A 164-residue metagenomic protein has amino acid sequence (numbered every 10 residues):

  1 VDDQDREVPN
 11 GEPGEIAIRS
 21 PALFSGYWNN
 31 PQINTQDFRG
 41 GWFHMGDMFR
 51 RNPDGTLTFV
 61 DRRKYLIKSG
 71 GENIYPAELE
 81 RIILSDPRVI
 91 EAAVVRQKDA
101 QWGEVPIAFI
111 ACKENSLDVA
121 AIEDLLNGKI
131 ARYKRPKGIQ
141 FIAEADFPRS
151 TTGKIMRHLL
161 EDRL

Functional and structural regions predicted by a protein language model:
V1-E12, P21, A100-Q101, D118-A121 (+1 more regions): Conserved adenylate-forming
R6-G11, E15-A77, L84-S85: Conserved ATP-binding/catalytic segment of the ANL
Q32, R81, D124-G128: Active-site phosphate/pyrophosphate- and oxyanion-stabilizing loops and adjacent acidic/basic residues in soluble
T58-D61, A100-E104: Short, flexible turn/loop "capping" segments at secondary-structure junctions
I67, A93-D99, I107-A111, I122-L164: Conserved C-terminal "lid"/linker of ANL adenylate-forming enzymes
I83-A92: Short acidic amphipathic segments
K113-L117: Helix N-cap motif at beta-to-alpha junctions
